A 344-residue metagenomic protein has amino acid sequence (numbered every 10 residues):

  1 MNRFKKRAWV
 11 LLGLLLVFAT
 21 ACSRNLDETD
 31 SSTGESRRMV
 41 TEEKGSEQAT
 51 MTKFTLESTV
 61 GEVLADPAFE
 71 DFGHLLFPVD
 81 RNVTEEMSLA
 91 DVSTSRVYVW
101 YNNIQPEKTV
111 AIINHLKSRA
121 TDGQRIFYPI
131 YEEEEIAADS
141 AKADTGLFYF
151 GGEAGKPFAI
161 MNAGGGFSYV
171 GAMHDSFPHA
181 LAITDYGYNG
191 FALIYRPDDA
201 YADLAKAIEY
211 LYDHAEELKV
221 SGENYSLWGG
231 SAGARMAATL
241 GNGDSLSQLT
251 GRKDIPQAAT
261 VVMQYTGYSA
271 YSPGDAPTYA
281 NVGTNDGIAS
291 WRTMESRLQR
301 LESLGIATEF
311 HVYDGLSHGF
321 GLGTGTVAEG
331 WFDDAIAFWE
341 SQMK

Functional and structural regions predicted by a protein language model:
A21-D144: N-terminal targeting or regulatory segments adjacent to alpha/beta-hydrolase or S9 domains
E43-G73, L304-K344: C-terminal catalytic histidine-bearing segment of alpha/beta-hydrolase fold enzymes
K156-G165: Short beta-strand element of the alpha/beta-hydrolase
Y169-F177, Y195-R196, W291-M294: The serine-hydrolase catalytic nucleophile loop
A172-G190: Short amphipathic alpha-helix adjacent to the substrate-entry channel of hydrolases
K206-D275: Primarily recognizes the serine-hydrolase "nucleophile elbow" in alpha/beta-hydrolase and SGNH/GDSL folds
A276, S290-R300: Short alpha-helix in the alpha/beta-hydrolase fold that links the catalytic acid
A280-V282, D286: Short beta-strand/loop motif that positions the catalytic acidic residue of the alpha/beta-hydrolase fold
